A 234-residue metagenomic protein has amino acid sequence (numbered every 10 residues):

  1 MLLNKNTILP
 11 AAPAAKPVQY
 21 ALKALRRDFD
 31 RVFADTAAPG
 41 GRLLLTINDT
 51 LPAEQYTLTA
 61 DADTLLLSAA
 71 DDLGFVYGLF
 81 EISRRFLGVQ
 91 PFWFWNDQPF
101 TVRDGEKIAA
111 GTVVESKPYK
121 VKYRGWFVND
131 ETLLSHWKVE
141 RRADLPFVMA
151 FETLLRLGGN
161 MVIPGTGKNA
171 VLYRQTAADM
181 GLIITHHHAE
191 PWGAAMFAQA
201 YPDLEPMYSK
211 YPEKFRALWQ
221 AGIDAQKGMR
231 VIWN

Functional and structural regions predicted by a protein language model:
M1-P118: Contiguous, structured surface segment used for ligand recognition
K5, G40, Y123, G228-R230: A general structural motif
T7, T57, L66, R124-F127 (+2 more regions): Generic structural signal for residues positioned in beta-strands
K120, F127-N234: Aromatic-lined carbohydrate-binding surfaces of glycoside hydrolases
